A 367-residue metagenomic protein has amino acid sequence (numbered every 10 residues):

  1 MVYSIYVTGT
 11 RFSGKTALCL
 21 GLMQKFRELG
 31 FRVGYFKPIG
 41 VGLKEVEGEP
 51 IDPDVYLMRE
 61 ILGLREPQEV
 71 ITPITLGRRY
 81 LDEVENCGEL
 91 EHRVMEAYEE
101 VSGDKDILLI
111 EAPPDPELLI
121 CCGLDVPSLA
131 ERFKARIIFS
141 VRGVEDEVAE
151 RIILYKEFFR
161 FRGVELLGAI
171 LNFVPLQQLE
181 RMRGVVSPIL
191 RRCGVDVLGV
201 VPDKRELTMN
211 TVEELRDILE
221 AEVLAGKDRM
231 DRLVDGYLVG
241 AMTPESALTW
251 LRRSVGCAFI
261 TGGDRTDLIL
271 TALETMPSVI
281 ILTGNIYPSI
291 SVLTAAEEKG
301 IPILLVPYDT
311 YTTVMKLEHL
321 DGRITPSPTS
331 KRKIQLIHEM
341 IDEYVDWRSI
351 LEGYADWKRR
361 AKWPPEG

Functional and structural regions predicted by a protein language model:
M1-I5: Extreme N-terminal starter segment of soluble prokaryotic enzymes
T8-S13, A17-G88, H92, E100 (+1 more regions): N-terminal phosphate/diphosphate-binding loop that engages ATP/GTP or pyrophosphate donors across diverse enzyme folds
T72-L81, N86-G88, P188-T208: Ligand-binding beta-strand-loop-alpha-helix segment within the catalytic cores of soluble metabolic enzymes
L81-G123, P127-E131: Phosphate-binding/switch loop-helix module in NTP-utilizing enzymes
V101-D104, L248-C257, A272-M276: Flexible, charged surface loops at secondary-structure boundaries
A112, V200-T261, E318-G367: Non-catalytic interface/targeting segments
P113-V195, D264-P326: Conserved catalytic-core segment of NTP-binding enzymes
